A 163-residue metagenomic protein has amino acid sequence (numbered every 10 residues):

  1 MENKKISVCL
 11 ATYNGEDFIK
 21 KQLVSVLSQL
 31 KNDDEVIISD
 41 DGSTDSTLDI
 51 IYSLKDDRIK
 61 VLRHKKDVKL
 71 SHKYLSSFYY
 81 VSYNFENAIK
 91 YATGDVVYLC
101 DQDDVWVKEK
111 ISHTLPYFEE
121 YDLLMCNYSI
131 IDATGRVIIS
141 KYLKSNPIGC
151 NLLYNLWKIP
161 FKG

Functional and structural regions predicted by a protein language model:
M1-G163: Nucleotide-sugar donor-binding/catalytic module of glycosyltransferases that assemble extracellular/cell-envelope
